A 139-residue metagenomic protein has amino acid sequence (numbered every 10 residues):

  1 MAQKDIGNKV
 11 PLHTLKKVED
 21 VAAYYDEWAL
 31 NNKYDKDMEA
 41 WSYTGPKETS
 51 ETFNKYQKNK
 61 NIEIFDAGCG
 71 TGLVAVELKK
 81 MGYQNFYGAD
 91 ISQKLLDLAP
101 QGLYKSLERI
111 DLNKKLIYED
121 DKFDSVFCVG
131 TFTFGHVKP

Functional and structural regions predicted by a protein language model:
M1-Y56: Conserved class I S-adenosyl-L-methionine
P46, K138-P139: Nucleotide-sugar-dependent glycosyltransferases with a strong bias toward membrane-associated enzymes that transfer
Q57-E63: Short helix-loop-beta connector
I62, K105, D124: Conserved acidic residues
F65-L116: Class I SAM-dependent methyltransferase SAM/SAH-binding core
N113, D124-K138: A short SAM/SAH-binding and catalytic strip from SAM-dependent methyltransferases
